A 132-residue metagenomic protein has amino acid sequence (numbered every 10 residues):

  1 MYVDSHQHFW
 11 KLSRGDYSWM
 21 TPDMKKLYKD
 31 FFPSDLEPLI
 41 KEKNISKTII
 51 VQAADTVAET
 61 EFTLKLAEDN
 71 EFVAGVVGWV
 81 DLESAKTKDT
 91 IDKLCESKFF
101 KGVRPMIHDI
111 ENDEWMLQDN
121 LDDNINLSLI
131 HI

Functional and structural regions predicted by a protein language model:
M1-D123: Mid-domain alpha/beta scaffold segments of enzyme catalytic cores
I125-S128: Hydrophobic alpha-helical segments with transmembrane-like composition
I130-I132: Conserved small/polar residues in nucleotide/adenosyl-binding loops
